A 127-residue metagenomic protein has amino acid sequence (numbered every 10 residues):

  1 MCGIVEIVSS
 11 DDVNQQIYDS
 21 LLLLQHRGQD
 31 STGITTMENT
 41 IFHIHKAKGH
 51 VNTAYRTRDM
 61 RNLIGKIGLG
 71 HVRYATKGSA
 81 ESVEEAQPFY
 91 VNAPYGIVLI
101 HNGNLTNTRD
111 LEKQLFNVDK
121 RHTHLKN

Functional and structural regions predicted by a protein language model:
M1-N127: Conserved short alpha-helical segments that host acidic/polar catalytic motifs at enzyme active sites
